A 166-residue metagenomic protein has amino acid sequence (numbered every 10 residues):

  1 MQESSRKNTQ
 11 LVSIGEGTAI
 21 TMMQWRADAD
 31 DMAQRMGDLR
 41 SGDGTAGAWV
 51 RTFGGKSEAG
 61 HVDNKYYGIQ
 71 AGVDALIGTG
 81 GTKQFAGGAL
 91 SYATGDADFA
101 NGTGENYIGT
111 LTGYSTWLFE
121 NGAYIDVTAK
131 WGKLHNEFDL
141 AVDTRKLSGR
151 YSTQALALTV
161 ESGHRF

Functional and structural regions predicted by a protein language model:
Q2-F166: Outer membrane beta-barrel translocator domains of Type V secretion systems
